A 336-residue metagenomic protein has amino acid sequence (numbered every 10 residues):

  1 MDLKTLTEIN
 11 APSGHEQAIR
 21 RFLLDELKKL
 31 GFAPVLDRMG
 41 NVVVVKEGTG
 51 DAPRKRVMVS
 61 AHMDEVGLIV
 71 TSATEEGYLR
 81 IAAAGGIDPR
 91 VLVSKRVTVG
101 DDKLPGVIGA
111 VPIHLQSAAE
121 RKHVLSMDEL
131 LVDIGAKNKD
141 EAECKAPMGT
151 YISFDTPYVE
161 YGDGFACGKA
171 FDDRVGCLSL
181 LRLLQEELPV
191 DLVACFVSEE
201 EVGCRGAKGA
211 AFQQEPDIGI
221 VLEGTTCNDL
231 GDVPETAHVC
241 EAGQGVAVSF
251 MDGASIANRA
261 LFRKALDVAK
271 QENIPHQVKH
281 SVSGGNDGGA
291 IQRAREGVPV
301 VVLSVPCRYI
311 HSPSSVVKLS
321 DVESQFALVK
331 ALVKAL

Functional and structural regions predicted by a protein language model:
M1-L336: N-terminal hydrophobic/helix-forming segments and targeting peptides
